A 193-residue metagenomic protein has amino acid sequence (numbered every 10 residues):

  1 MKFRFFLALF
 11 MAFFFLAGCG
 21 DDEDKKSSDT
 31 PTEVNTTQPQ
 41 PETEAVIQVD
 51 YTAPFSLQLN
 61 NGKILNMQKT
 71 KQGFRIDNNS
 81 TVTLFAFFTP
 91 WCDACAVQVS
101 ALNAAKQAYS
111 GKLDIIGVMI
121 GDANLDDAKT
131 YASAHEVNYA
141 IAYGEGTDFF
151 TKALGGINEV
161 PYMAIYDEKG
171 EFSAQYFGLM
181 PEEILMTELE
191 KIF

Functional and structural regions predicted by a protein language model:
M1-L65, F193: N-terminal targeting signals for export/organelle localization
T52, N79-S80, S110, E136 (+1 more regions): Extracytoplasmic
S56-T83: A short beta-strand-turn-helix
S80-T83, F88-W91, E159: Short pre-active-site segment immediately N-terminal to redox-active cysteine/selenocysteine motifs in thiol-based
A86, D114-V118, A140-Y143: Structural recognition of the beta-strand scaffold that forms the well-ordered cores of secreted hydrolase catalytic
A96-H135, T147-T151: Structural microenvironment flanking redox-active thiols in thiol-disulfide oxidoreductases
H135-N138, G144-E190: Thiol/disulfide oxidoreductase modules built on the thioredoxin-like
